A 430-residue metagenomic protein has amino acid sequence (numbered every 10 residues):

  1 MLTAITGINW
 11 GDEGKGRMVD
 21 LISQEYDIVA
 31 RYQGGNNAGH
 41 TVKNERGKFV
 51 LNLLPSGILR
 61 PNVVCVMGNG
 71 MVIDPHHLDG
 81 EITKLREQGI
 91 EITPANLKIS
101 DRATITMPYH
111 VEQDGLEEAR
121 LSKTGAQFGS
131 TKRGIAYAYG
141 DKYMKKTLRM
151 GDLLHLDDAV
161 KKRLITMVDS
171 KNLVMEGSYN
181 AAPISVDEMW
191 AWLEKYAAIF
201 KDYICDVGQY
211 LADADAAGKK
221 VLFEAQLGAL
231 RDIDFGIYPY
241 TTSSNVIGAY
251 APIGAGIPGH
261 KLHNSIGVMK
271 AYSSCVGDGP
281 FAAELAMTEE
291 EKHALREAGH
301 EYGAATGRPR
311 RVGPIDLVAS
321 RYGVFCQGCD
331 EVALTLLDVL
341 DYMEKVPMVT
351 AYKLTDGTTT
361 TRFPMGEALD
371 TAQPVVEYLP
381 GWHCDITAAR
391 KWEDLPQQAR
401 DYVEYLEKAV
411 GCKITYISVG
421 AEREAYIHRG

Functional and structural regions predicted by a protein language model:
M1-G430: Non-transmembrane, aqueous-exposed alpha-helical and coiled segments at domain scale
